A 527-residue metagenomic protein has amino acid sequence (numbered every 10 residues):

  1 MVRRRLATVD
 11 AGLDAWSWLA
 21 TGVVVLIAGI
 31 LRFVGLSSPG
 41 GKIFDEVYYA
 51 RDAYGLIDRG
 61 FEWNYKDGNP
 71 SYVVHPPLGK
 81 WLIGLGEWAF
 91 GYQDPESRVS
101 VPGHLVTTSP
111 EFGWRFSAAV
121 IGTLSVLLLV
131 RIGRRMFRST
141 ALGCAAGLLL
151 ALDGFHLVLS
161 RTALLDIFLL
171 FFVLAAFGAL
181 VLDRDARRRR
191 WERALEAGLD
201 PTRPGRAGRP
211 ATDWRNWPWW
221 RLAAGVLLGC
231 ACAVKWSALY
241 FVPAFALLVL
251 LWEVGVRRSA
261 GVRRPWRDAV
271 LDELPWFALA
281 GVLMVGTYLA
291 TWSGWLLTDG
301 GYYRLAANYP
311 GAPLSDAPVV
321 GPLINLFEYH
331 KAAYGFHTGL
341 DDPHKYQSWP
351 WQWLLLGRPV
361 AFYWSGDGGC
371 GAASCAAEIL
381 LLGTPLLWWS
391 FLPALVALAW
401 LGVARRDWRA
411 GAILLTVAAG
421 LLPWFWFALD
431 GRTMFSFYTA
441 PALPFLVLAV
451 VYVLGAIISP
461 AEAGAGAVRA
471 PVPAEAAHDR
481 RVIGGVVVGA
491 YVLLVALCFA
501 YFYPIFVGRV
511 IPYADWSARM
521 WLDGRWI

Functional and structural regions predicted by a protein language model:
M1-L31, L271-M284, R481-V492: Start-transfer (signal-anchor) and selected internal transmembrane alpha helices of multi-pass inner/ER membrane
A28, A146-A151, L228, C232: Short helix- or helix-capping micro-motifs that position conserved polar/aromatic residues at function-defining sites
L31-G35, E46-W81, L85-H104: Extracytosolic helix-loop segments that constitute the early lumenal/periplasmic catalytic or substrate-binding loops
I43, A118, F155-F168, V234-S237: Short acidic/glycine- and proline-prone juxtamembrane loop motifs at membrane-interface regions of multi-pass membrane
P77-W81, Y92-L124, L159, A163 (+1 more regions): Loop-to-helix entry region of an early transmembrane alpha helix in multi-pass inner-membrane enzymes
F112, F116-F137, A175: Transmembrane-helix motifs of polytopic, lipid-linked glycan transferases
L128, F168-A211, L227-L228, L251-V254 (+1 more regions): Specific aromatic-rich, kink-prone transmembrane helix
T212-W220, L247, E253-V254, G261-A307 (+1 more regions): Transmembrane helical bundles and short interhelical boundary loops of multi-pass, membrane-embedded
